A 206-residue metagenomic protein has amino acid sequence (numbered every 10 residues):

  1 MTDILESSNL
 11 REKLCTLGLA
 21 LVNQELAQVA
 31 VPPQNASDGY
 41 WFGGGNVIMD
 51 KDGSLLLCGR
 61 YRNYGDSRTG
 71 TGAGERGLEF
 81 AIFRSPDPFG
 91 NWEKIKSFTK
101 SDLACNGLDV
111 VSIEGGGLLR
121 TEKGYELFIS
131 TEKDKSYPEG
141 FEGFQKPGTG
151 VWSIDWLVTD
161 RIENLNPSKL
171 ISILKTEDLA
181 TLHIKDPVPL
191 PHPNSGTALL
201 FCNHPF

Functional and structural regions predicted by a protein language model:
M1-V111, L119-D186, L190-F206: Beta-rich carbohydrate-recognition and catalytic domains
